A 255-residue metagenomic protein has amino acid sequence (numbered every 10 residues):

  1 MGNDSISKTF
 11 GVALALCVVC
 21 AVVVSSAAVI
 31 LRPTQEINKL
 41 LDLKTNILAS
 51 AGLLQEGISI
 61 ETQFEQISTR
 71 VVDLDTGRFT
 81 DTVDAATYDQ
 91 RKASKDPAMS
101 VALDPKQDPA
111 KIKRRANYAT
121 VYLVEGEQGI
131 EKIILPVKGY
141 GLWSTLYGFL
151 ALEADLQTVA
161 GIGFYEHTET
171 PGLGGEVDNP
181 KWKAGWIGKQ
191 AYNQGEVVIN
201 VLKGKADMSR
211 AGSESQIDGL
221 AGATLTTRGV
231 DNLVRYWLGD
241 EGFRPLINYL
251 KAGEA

Functional and structural regions predicted by a protein language model:
G2-A255: Flexible, solvent-exposed loop/hinge segments and secondary-structure transition points
